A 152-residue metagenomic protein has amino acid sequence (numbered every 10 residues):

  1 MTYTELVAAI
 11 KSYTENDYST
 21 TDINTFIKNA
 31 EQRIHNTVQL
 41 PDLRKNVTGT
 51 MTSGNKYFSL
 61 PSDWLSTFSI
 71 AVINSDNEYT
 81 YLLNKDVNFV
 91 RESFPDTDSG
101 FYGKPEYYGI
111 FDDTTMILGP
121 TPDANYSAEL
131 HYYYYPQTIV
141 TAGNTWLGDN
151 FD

Functional and structural regions predicted by a protein language model:
M1-D152: Glycine-enriched, solvent-exposed interface loops adjoining structured elements
